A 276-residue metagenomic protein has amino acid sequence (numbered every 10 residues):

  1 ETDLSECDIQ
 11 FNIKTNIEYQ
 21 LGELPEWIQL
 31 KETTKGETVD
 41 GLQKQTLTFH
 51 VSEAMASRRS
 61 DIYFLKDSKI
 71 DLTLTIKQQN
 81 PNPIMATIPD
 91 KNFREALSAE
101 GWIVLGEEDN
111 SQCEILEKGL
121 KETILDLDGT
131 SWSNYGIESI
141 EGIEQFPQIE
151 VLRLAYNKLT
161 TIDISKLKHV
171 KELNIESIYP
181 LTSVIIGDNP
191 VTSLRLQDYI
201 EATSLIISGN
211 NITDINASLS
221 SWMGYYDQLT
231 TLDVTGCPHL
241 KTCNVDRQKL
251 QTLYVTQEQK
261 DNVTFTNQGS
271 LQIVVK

Functional and structural regions predicted by a protein language model:
E1-E18, P25-S57, D71-V151, K168 (+2 more regions): N-terminal capping/linker segments that flank leucine-rich repeat
R59-D61: Short, conserved beta-strand segments of beta-strand-rich sandwich/propeller modules, principally
L65-K69: Beta-strand-rich extracellular modules
L125-E138, Q148-L159, K166-H169, N174-L181 (+6 more regions): Concave beta-strand-loop units of leucine-rich repeat
